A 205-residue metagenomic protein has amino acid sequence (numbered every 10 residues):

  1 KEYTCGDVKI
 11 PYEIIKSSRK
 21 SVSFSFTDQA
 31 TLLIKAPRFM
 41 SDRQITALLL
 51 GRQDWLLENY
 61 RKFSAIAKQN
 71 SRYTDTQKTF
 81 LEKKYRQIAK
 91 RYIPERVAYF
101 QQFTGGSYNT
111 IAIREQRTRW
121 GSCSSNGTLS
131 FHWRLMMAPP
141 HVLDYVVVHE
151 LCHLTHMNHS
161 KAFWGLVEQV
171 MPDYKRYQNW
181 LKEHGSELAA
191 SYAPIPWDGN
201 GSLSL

Functional and structural regions predicted by a protein language model:
K1-Y145, L154-L205: Active-site-proximal or metal-binding-adjacent scaffold patches in catalytic folds
E150: Walker B catalytic acidic pair
